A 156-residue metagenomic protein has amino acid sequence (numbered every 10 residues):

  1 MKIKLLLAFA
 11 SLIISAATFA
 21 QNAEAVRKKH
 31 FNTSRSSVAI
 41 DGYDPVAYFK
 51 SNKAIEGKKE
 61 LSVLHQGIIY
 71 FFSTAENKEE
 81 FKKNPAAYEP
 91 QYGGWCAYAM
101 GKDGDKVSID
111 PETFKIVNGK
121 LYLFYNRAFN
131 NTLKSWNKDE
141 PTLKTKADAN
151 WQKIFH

Functional and structural regions predicted by a protein language model:
M1-E24: Bacterial Sec-dependent N-terminal signal peptides
I14-A16, N77, T132: Generic detector of short, well-ordered, non-transmembrane alpha-helical segments enriched in hydrophobic residues
A17-F19, E80, S135: Generic detector of isolated residues embedded in canonical secondary-structure elements
Q21-S62, Q66, Y88-H156: Intrinsically disordered, low-complexity terminal tails and linkers in eukaryotic proteins, enriched in charged/polar
F71-S73, N77-P90: Mature extracytoplasmic domains of secretory-pathway proteins
